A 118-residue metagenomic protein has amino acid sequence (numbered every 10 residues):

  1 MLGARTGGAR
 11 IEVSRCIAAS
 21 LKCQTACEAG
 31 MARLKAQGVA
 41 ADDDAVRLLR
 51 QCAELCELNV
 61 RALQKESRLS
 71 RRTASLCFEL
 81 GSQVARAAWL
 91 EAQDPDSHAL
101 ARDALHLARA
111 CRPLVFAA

Functional and structural regions predicted by a protein language model:
M1-A118: Amphipathic alpha-helical hairpins
